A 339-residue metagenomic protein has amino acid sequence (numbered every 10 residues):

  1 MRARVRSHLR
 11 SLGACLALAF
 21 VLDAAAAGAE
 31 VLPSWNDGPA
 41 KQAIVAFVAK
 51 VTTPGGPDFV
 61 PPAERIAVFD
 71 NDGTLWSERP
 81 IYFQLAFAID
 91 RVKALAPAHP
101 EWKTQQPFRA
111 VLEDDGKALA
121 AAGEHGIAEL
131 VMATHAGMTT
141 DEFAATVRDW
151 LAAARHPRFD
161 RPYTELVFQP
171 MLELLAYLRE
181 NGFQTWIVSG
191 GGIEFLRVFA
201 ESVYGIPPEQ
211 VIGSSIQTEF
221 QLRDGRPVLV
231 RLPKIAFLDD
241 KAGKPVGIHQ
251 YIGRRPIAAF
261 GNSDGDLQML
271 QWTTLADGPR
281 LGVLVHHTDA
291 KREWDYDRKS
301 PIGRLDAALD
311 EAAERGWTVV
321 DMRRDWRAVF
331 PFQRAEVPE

Functional and structural regions predicted by a protein language model:
M1-A14: Bacterial N-terminal signal peptides that target proteins for export
S11-A24: Bacterial N-terminal signal peptides
G28-W35, P39-V45, A49, E64 (+1 more regions): C-terminal cap/substrate-recognition subdomain and adjoining C-terminal extension of metal-dependent phosphatase-like
F47-I66, R79-F83: N-terminal carbohydrate-binding/catalytic regions of secreted carbohydrate-active enzymes
R65-P80, L270: Asp-based phosphoryl-transfer active-site loop
E78-I81, A86-I89, V198-F199, W272: Short, solvent-exposed loop/turn and secondary-structure capping segments
I81, A86-E165, Q169: A metal-dependent, Asp-based hydrolase signature
